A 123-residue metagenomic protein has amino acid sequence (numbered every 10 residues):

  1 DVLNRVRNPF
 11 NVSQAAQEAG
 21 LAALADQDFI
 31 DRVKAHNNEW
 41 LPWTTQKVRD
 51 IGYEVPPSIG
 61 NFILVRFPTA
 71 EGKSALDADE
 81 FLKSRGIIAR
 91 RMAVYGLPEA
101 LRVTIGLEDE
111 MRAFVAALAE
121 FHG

Functional and structural regions predicted by a protein language model:
D1-R49, Y53-P56: PLP-dependent aminotransferase class I/II
Q14, I59-G60, A93: Short loop/turn and capping residues at structural boundaries
G20, N37, F62, A89-M92 (+1 more regions): Long, contiguous hydrophobic alpha-helical segments, chiefly transmembrane helices and signal peptides
A25, P68-T69, G106: Residue-level recognition of strand-loop junctions within catalytic nucleotide-signaling folds
N37-N38, Q46-R85, L101: Conserved PLP-binding catalytic core of the aspartate aminotransferase-like
F81-R90, V94-G123: PLP-dependent enzyme catalytic core of the Aspartate aminotransferase-like
